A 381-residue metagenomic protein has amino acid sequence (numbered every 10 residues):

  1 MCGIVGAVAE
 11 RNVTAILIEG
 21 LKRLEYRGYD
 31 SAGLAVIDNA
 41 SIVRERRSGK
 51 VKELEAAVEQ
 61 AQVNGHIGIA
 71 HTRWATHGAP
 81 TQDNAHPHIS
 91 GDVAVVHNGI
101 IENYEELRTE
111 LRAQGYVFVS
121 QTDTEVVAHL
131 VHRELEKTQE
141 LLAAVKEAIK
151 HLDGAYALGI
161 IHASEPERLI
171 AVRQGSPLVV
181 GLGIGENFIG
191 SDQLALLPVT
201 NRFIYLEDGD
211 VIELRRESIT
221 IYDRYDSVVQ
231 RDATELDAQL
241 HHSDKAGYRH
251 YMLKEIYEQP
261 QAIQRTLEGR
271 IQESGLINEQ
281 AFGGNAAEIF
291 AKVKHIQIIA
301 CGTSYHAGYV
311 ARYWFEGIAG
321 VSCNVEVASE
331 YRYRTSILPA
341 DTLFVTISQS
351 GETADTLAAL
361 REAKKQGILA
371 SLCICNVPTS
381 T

Functional and structural regions predicted by a protein language model:
M1-K245, R249-H250, E258-K294: Conserved short alpha-helical segments that host acidic/polar catalytic motifs at enzyme active sites
E110, Q114, L130, E134 (+8 more regions): Generic, well-ordered alpha-helical scaffold segments in large soluble proteins
H250, K254, S304: Internal active-site segments that recognize and position negatively charged phosphoryl groups and nucleotide moieties
A291-T381: Glycine-rich phosphate-binding loops that contact phosphosugars or nucleotide phosphates
